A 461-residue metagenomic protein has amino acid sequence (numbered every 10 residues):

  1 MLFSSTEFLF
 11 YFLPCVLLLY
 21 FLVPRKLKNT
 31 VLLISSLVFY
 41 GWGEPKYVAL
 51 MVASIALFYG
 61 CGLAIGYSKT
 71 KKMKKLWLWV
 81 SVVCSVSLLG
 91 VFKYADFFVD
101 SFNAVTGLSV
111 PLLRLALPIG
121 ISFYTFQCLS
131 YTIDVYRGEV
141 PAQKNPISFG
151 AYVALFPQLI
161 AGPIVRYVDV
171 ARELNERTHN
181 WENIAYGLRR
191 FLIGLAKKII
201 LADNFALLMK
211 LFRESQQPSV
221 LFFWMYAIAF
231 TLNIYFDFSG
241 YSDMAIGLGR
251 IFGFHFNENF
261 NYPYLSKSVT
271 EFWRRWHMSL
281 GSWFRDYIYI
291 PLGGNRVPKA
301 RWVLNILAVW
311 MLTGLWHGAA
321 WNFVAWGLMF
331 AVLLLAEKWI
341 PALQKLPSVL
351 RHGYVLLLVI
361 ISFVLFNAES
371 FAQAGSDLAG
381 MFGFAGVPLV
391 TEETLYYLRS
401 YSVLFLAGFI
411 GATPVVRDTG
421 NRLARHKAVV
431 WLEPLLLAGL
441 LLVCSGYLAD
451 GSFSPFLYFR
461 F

Functional and structural regions predicted by a protein language model:
M1-R460: Membrane-embedded transmembrane alpha-helical bundles that form the catalytic cores of multi-pass lipid-modifying
